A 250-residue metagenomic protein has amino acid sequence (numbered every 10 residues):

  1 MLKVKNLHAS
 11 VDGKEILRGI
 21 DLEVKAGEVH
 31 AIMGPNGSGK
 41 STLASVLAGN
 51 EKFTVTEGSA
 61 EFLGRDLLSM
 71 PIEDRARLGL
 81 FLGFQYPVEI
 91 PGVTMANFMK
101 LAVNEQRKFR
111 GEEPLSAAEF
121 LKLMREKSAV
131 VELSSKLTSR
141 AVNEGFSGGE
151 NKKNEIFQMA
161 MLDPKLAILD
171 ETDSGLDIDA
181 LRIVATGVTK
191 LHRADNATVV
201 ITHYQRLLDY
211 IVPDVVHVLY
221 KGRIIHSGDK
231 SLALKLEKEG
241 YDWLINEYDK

Functional and structural regions predicted by a protein language model:
L2-V4, L17-G19: Conserved structural motif at the start of ABC-family nucleotide-binding domains
M33-P35: The feature captures the beta-strand-to-loop junction immediately N-terminal to the Walker
S59-R75, N143: ABC ATPase NBD Q-loop/coupling interface
L82-Y86, G92-K108, F120-L123: Q-loop/switch helix immediately C-terminal to the Walker
M159-A160: ABC ATPase C-loop
I168-T172, D179: Walker B catalytic motif
V215, L219, R223-N246: Conserved beta-strand-loop-alpha-helix hinge in the C-terminal portion of ABC ATPase nucleotide-binding domains
